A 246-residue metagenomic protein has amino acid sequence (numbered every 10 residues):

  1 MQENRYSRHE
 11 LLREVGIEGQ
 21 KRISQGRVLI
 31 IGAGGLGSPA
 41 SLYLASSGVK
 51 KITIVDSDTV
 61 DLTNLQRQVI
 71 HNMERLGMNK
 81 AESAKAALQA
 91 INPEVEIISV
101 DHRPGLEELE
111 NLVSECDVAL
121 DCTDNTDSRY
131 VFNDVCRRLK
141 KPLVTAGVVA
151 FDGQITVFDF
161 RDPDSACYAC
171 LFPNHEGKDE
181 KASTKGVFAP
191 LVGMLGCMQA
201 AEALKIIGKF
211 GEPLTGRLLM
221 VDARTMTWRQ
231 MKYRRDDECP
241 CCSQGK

Functional and structural regions predicted by a protein language model:
M1-K246: Adenine nucleotide-associated cytosolic modules
